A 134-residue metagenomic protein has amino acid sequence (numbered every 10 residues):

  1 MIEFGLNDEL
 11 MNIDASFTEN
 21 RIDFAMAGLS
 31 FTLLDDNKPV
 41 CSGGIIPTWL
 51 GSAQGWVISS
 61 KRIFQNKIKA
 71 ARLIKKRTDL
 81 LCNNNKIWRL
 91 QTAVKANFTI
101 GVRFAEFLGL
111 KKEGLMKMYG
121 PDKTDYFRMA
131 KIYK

Functional and structural regions predicted by a protein language model:
M1-F17: Short amphipathic alpha-helix that is part of the acyltransferase structural core
R21-M26: Short loop/turn motifs at secondary-structure junctions and domain boundaries
T32, N37-P47, A53-W56: Conserved beta-strand in the GNAT
C41, G114-K117: A structural microfeature
G51-F64, K69, F127: Conserved acetyl-CoA binding element of GNAT-fold acetyltransferases
N66-C82, R103, F107: Conserved acetyl-CoA-binding loop-helix of GNAT-fold acetyltransferases
I87-E106, K111, Y119-G120: Conserved beta-strand-loop-alpha-helix junction that forms the acyl-donor binding cleft
M118-K134: C-terminal "cap" of GNAT-fold acetyltransferases
